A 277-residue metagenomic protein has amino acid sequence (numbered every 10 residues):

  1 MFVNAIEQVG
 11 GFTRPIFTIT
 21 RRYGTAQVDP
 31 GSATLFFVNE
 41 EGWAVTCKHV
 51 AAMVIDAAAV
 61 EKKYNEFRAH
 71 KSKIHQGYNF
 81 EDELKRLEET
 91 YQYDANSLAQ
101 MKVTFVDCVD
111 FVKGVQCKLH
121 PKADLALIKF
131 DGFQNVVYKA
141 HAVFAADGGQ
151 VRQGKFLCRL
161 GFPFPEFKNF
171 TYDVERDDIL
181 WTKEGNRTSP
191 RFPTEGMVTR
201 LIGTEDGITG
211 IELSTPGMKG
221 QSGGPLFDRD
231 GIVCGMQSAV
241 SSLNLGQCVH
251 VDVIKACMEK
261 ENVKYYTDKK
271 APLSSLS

Functional and structural regions predicted by a protein language model:
M1-T34, L276-S277: Protease-domain processing segments flanking chymotrypsin-fold serine proteases, especially trypsin-like
V3-Q8, Q27, V60-V136, A146-G148: Conserved catalytic-core segment of clan PA serine endopeptidases
Y23-C47, V112-G114: A conserved glycine-rich beta-strand in the N-terminal activation segment of trypsin-fold
F36-F37, P216-Q237: Catalytic nucleophile loop of clan PA
F37, G114-Q116, V198, L226: Conserved hydrophobic positions within beta-strands
E40, L119-K122, I202-G207: Short, conserved beta-turn/loop elements at beta-strand boundaries and strand-helix junctions
A57-D94, P163-P165, W181-T194, V233-S277: C-terminal cap/linker of serine protease catalytic domains
A142-T209, G217-M218, Q237-V249: Flexible, gly/ser-rich surface segments that form the specificity/activation loops bordering the active-site cleft
